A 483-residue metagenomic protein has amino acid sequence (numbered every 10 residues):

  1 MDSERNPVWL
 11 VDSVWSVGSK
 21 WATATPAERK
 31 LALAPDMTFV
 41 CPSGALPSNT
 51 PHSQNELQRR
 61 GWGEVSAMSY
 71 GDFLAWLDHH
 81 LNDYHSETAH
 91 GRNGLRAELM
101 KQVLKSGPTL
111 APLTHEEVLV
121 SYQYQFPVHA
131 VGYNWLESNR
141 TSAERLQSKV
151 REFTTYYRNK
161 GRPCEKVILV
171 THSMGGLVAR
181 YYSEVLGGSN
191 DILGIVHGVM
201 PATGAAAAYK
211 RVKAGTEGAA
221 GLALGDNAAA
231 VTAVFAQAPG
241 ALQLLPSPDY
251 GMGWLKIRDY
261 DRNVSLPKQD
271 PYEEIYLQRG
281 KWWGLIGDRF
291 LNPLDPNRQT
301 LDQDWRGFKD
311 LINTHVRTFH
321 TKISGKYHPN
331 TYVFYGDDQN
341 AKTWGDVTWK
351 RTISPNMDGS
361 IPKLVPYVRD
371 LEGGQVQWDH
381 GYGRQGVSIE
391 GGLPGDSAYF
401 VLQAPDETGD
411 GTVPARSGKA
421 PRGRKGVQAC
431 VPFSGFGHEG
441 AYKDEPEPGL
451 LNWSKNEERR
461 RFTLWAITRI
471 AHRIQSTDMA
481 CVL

Functional and structural regions predicted by a protein language model:
M1-V170, M174-T232, M252-K256, Y260 (+5 more regions): N-terminal non-catalytic accessory region
D2, N292-L483: C-terminal subdomain of alpha/beta-hydrolase-fold enzymes, centered on the catalytic histidine and its supporting
T23-F39, G44-P47, V231-A233, A238-G253 (+1 more regions): Glycine-rich (often Gly-Gly/Gly-Pro-rich) flexible segments and glycine-rich loop motifs, frequently accented by
Q54, Q58, Q102, Q123-Q125 (+13 more regions): Residue-identity detector for glutamine
G94-L119, V264-G280, L285-I286, S360-S397: Charged, glycine/proline-rich intrinsically disordered loops and linkers
K210-D338: Secreted, luminal/periplasmic, and some membrane-associated catalytic domains that remodel anionic oxygen-ester
